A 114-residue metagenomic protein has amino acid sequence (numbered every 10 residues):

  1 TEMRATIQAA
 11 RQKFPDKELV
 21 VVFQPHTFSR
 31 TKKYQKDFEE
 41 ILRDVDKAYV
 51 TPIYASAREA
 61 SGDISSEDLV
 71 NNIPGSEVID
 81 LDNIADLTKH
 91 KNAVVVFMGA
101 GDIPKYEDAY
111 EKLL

Functional and structural regions predicted by a protein language model:
T1-L114: ATP-dependent carboxylate-amine ligase
